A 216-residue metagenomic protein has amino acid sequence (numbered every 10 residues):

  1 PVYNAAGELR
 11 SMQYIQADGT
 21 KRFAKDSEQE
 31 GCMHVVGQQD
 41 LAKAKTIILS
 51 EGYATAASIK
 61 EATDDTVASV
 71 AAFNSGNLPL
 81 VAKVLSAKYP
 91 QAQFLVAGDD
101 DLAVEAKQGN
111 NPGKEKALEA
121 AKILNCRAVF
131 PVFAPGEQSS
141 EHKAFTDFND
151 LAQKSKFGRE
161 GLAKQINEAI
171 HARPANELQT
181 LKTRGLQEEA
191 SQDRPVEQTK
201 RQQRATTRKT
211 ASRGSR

Functional and structural regions predicted by a protein language model:
P1-P90: Phosphate-handling DNA/RNA-contact segment within nucleic-acid enzymes
A44-K45, A57-R216: TOPRIM fold recognition
